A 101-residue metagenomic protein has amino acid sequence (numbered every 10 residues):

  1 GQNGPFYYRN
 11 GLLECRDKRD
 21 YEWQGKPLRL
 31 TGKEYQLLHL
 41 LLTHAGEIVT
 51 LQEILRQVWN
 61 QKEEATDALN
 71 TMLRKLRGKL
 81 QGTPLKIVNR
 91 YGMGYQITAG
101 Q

Functional and structural regions predicted by a protein language model:
G1-F6: The C-terminal output helix
Y7-Q36, Q96-Q101: A structural micro-motif at secondary-structure boundaries
K26-R29, Q36-M72, G78-T83, N89: Positively charged, aromatic-enriched patches within helix-turn-helix-type DNA-binding elements, predominantly
L85-Q101: A short linear beta-strand->loop->alpha-helix hinge motif most characteristic of winged-helix/helix-turn-helix
